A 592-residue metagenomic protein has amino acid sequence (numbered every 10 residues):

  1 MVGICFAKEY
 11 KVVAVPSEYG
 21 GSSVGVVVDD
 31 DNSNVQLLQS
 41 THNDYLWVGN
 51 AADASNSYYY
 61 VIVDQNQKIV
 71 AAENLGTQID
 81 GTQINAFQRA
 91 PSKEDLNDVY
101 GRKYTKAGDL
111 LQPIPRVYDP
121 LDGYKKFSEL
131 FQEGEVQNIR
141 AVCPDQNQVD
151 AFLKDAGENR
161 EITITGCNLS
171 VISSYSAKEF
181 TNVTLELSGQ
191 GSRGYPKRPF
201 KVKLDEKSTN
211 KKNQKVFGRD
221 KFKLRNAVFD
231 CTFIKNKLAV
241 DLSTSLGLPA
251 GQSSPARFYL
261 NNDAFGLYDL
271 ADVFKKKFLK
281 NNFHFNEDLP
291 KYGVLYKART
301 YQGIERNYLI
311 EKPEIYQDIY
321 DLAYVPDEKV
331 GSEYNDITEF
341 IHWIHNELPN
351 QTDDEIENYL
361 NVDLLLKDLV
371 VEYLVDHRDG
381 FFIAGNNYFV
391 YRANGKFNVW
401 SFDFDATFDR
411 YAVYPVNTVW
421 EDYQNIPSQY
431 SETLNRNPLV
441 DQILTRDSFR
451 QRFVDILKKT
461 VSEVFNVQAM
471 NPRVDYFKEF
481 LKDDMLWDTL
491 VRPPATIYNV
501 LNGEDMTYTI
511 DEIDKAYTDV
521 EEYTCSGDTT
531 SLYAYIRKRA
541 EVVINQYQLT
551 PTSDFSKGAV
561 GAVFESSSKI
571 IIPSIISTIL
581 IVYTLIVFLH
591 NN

Functional and structural regions predicted by a protein language model:
M1-K11, T584-N592: N-terminal signal peptide
I4-G123: Insoluble glucan recognition modules
V26-D30, L111-S188: Hydrophobic alpha-helical membrane-insertion signals
V149, I319-I383, N387-S567: Middle-to-C-terminal accessory/interaction subdomains
T165-N226, S332: Conserved oxyanion/phosphate-binding beta-strand-loop segments in alpha/beta enzyme cores
E206-T209, N226-A227, G247-P249, D263-V370 (+2 more regions): Internal "kinase-insert"/substrate-recognition segments embedded within catalytic cores of ATP-dependent enzymes
L246-R257, G380-F381: Short, well-structured beta-strand/strand-turn elements
E565-N592: Cleavable C-terminal sorting propeptides in eukaryotic secreted/cell-surface proteins
